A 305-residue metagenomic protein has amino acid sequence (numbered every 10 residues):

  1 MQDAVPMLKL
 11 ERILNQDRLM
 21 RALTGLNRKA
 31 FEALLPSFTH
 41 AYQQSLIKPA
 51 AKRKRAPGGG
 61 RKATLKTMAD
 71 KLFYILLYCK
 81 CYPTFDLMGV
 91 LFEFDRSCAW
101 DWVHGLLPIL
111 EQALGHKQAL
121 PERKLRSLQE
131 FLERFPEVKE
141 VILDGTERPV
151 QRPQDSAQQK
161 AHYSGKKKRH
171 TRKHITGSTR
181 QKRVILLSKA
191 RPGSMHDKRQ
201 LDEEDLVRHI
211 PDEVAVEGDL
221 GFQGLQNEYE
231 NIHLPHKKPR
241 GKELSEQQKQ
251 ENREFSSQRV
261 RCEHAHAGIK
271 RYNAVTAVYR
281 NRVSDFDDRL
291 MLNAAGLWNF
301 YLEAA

Functional and structural regions predicted by a protein language model:
M1-A63: Charged, often Cys/His-bearing segments associated with DNA-binding zinc-finger transcription factors
L14, Y82-P83: A generic alpha-helix surface/boundary motif
T24, T64, Y78, G89 (+1 more regions): Short, charged/polar micro-motifs that form catalytic or ligand-binding hotspots
N27, T67, L244-Q247: Ser/Thr-centered flexible coil motifs
A30, F38-P49, Y82, L110 (+3 more regions): Short amphipathic alpha-helical segments enriched in hydrophobics
G59-A63, L72-I75, S127-E130, K173-H174: Short, charged beta->alpha transition segments
T67-C81: Short, amphipathic alpha-helical "recognition" segments used to contact nucleic acids or chromatin
F85-A305: Short, well-ordered secondary-structure "scaffold" segments embedded in the functional core of diverse domains
